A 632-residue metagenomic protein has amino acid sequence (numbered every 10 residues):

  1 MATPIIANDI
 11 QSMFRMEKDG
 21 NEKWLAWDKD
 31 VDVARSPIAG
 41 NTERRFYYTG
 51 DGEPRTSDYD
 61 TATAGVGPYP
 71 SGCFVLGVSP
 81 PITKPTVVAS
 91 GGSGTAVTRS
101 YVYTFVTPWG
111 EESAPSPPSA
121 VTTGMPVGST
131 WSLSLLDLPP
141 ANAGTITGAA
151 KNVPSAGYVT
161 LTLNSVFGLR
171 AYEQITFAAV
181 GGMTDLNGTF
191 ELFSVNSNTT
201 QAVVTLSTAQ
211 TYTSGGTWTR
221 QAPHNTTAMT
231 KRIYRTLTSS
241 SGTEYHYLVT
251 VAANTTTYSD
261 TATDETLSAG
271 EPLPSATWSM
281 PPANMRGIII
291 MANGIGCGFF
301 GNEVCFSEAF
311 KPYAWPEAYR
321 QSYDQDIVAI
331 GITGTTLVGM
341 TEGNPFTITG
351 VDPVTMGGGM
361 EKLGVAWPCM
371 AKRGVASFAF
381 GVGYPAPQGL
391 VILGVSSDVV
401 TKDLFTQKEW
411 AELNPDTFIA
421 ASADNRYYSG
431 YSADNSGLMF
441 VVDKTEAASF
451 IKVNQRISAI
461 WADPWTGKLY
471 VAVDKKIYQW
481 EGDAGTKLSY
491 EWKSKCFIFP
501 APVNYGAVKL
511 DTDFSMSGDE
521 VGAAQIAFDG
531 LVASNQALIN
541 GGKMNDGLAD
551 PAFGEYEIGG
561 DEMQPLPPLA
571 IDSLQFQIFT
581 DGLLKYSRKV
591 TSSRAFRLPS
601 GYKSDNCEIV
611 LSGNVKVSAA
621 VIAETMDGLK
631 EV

Functional and structural regions predicted by a protein language model:
M1-G50, T98-S100, V106-G110, G128-T130 (+4 more regions): Beta-sheet repeat architectures centered on beta-propellers
M1-K23, R44-R45, D51-G52, D58-S90 (+6 more regions): Sequence/structural signature of beta-propeller modules and their immediately flanking N-terminal secretory/stalk
K29-P54, T226-H246: Elongated alpha-helical scaffolds
Y48-V75, T199-T208, G242-T250, G394-V395 (+1 more regions): Short, surface-exposed terminal/edge motifs of secreted or surface/virion proteins that either
P68-T98, V106-A141, S275-S422, K452-N454: Beta-propeller and closely related beta-pinwheel folds
K84-A141, A222-M285, F499-P502, S600-E608 (+1 more regions): Low-complexity, Ser/Thr/Pro-rich intrinsically disordered linker/stalk segments at domain junctions
P118-T123, F190-F193, H246-N254, L584-A595: Solvent-exposed serine/threonine-rich low-complexity stretches and specific carbohydrate-binding patches
L135-P281: Small/polar beta-strand repeat architecture
